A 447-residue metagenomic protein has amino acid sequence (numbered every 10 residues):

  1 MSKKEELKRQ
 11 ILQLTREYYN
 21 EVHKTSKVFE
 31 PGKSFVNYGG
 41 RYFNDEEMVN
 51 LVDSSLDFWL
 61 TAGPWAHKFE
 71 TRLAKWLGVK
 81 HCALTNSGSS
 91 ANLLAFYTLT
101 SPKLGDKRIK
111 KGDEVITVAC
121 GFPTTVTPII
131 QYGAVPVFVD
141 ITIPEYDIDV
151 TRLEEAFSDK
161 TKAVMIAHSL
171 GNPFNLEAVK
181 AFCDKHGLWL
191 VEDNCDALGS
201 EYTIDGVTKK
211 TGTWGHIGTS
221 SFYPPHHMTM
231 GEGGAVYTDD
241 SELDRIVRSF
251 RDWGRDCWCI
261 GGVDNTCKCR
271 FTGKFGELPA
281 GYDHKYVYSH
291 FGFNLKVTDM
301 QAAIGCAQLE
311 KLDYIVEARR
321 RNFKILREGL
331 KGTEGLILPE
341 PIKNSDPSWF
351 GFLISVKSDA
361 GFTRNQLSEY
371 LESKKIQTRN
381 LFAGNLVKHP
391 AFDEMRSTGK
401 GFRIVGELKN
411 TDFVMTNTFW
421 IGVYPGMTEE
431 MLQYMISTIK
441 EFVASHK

Functional and structural regions predicted by a protein language model:
M1-L60, S289: N-terminal "arm"/small-domain region of PLP-dependent enzymes with the aminotransferase-like
R16, N20-H23, H67-T71, V79-C82 (+6 more regions): PLP-dependent aminotransferase class I/II
S26, S101-E201: PLP-dependent aminotransferase-like
P64-E114, T127-Y132, F138: Phosphate-binding glycine-rich loop
A83, I116, V137, L190-V191 (+3 more regions): Structural detector of well-ordered beta-strand residues that form the stable sheet scaffold of enzyme domains
E192-M230, R245, K285-V287: Conserved active-site segment immediately N-terminal to the catalytic lysine that forms the internal aldimine
T213-W258, D299: Active-site PLP attachment segment
